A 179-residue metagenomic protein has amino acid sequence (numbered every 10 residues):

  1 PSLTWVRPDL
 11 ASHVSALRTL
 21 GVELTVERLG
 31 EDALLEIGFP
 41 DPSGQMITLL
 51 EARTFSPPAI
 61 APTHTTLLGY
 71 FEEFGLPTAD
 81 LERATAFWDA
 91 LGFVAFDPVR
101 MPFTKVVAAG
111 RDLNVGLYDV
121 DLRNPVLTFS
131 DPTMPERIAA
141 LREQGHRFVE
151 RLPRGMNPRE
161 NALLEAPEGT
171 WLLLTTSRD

Functional and structural regions predicted by a protein language model:
P1, F55-P58, V115, D121-L127 (+1 more regions): A short local loop/turn or secondary-structure capping micro-motif enriched for an aromatic residue
P1, L35, Y70, R123 (+1 more regions): Residues that flank catalytic or metal-binding motifs in active/ligand-binding sites
T4-P8, G75-P77, T128-P132: Short hydrophobic/aromatic beta-strand micro-patches that form the beta-sheet surface supporting nucleotide- or nucleic
L10-V14, R83-T85, M134-A139: Short, conserved charged micro-motifs
S15-L67, L76, P98-P102, V106-A108 (+1 more regions): Vicinal oxygen chelate
T66-L122, L127: Conserved small-residue-rich
L117-L152: Glycine/small-residue-rich hydrophobic helix-like segments
